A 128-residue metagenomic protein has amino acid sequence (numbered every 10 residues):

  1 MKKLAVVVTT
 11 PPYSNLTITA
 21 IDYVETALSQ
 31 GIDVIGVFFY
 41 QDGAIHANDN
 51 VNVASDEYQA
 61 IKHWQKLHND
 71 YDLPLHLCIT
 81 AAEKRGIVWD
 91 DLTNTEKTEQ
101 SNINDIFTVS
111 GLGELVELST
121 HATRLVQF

Functional and structural regions predicted by a protein language model:
M1, N69-D70, E117-H121: Flexible, charged surface loops at secondary-structure boundaries
L4-I18, A47-N52: Short, glycine-rich nucleotide/cofactor-binding loops
T17-V37: Histidine-anchored nucleotide/phosphate-binding helix
V24-E25, I61-H63, S110-E114: A generic local structural motif
F38-A47: Short connector loops at secondary-structure junctions
V53-A82: A glycine-rich helix N-cap at a beta->alpha junction
I79-F128: N-terminal glycine-rich phosphate/adenylate-binding segment common to multiple enzyme folds
